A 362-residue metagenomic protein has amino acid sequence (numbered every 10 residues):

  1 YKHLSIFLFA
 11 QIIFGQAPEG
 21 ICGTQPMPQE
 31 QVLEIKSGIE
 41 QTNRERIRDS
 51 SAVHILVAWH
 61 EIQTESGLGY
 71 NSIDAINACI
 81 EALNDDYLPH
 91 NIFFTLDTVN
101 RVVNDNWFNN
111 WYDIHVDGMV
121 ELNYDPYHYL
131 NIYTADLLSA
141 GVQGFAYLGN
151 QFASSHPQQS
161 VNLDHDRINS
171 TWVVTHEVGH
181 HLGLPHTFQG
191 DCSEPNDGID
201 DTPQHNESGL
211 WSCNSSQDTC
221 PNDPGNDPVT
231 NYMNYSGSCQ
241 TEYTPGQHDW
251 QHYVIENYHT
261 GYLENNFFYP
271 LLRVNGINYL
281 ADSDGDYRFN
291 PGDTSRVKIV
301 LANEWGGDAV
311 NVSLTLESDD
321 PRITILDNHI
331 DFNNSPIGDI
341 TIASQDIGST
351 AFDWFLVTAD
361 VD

Functional and structural regions predicted by a protein language model:
Q16-Y129, T134-L138, F268: Propeptide-to-catalytic entry region of secreted or membrane-anchored zinc metalloproteases
M119-Q189: Active-site-proximal segment of zinc-dependent metalloprotease catalytic domains
D166-E242: The catalytic-center signature of Zn2+-dependent metalloproteases
Y243-V274: A recurrent domain-boundary module in secreted/ectodomain proteins
S283-D293: Short, solvent-exposed loop/linker segments at the N-terminal edge of repeated beta-sheet extracellular domains
P291-K298, T350-D353: Short, solvent-exposed loop/turn segments enriched in Ser/Thr/Gly
V300-I330: Short acidic, flexible loop segments centered on an aromatic residue
T324-D362: Intrinsically disordered, low-complexity Pro/Gly/Ser/Thr-rich segments with frequent PxxP/GP/PP motifs and embedded
